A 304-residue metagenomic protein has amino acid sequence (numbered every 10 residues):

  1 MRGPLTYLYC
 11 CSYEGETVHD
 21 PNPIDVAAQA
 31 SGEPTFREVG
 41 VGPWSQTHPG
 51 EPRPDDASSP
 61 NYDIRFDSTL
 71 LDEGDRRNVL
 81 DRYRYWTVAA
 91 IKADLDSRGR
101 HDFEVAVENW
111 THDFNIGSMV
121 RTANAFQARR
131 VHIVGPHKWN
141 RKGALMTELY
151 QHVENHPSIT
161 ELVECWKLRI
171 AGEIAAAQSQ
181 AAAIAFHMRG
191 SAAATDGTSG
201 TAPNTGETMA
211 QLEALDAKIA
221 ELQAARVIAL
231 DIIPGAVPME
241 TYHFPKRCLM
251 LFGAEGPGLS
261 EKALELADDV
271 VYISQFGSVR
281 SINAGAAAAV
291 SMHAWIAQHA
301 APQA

Functional and structural regions predicted by a protein language model:
R2-A304: Post-transcriptional modification and biogenesis factors for structured RNAs of the translation apparatus
